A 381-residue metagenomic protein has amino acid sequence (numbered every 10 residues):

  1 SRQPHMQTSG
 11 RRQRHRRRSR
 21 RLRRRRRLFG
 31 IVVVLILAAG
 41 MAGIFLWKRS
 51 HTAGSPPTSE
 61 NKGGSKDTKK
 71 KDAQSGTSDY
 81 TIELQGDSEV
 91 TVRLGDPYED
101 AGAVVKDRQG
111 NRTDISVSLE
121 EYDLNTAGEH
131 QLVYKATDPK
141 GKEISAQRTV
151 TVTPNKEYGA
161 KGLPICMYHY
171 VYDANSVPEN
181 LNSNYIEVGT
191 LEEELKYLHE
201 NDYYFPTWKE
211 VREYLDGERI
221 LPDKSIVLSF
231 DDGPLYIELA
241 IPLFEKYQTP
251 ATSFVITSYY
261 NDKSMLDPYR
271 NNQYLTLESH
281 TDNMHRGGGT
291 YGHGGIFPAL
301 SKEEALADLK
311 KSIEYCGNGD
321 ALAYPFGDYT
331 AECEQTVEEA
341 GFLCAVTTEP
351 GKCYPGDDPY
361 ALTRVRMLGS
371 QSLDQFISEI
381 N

Functional and structural regions predicted by a protein language model:
S1-K69, V337: Gram-positive cell-envelope targeting signals
T58-G63, K69-D72, Q131, Q147-S225 (+3 more regions): N-terminal pre-catalytic segment of deacetylase/amide-hydrolase enzymes
D67, D72-G110: Solvent-exposed, low-complexity, repeat-rich "mucin-like" stalks and linkers
G110-R148: Serine/threonine-rich, repeat-prone extracellular segments and beta-strand-based repeat modules of secreted/surface
Y134, D223-S225, T330-V346: Short, electropositive alpha-helical surface patch
K161-Y185, P222-I226, P234-Y236, A240 (+2 more regions): Metal-dependent polysaccharide deacetylase catalytic core of the NodB/CE4 family, i.e., the active-site-bearing domain
K196-Y204, E245-T249, E314-G317, E338-L343 (+1 more regions): Sec-exported extracytoplasmic/periplasmic mature domains
F230-L235, L239, F342-G351: Acidic, His- and aromatic-enriched active-site or binding-groove loops in soluble protein domains that engage sugars
